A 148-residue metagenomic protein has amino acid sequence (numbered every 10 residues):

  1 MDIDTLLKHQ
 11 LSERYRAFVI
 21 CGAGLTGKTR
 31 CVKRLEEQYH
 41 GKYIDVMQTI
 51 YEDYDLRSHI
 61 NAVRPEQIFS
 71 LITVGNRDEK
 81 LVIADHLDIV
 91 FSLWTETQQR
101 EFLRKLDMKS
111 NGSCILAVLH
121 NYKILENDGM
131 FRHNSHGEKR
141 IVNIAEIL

Functional and structural regions predicted by a protein language model:
M1-D2, N61-S70, E96-K105: Well-ordered, non-membrane alpha-helical segments in soluble/globular domains
M1-E13: Pre-Walker A adenine-sensing motif
S12-C31: Walker A/P-loop nucleotide-binding motif
R16-V19, L81, C114-L116: Residue-level preference for the first positions of well-ordered beta-strands
V46-G75: Short glycine-rich substrate-engagement loop in P-loop NTPases that contacts/grips substrate
N76-E96: Conserved P-loop NTPase "ATPase switch" module shared by AAA+ and STAND
I89-L148: Replace "adjacent to P-loop NTPase cores in ATP/GTP-dependent enzymes" with "adjacent to NTP-binding cores
